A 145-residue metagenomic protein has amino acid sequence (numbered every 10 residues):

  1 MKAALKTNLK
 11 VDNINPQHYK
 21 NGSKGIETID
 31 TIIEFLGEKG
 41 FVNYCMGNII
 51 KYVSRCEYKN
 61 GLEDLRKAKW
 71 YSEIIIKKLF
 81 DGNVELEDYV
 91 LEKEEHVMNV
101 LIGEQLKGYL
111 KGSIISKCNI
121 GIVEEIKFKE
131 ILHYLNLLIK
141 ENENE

Functional and structural regions predicted by a protein language model:
M1-E145: Intrinsically disordered, low-complexity regulatory regions that flank transcription factor DNA-binding cores
